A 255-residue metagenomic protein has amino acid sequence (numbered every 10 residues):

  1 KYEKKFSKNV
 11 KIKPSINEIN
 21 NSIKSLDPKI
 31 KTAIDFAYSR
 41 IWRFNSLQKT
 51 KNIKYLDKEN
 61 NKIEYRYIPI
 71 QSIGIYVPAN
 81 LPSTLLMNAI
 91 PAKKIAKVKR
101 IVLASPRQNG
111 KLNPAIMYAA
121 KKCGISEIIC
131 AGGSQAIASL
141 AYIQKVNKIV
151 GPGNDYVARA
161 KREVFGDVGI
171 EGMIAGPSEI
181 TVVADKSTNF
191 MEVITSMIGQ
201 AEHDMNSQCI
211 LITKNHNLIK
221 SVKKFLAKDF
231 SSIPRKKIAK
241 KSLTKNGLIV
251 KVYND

Functional and structural regions predicted by a protein language model:
K1-Q71: N-terminal Rossmann-like NAD(P)+-binding subdomain of aldehyde/semialdehyde dehydrogenases
Y55-Y118: Conserved small-residue-rich beta-alpha loop and adjacent elements that most often cradle the phosphate/pyrophosphate
E64-Y67, P78-N80, N109, I116 (+4 more regions): Structured catalytic cores of enzymes that bind and process phosphorylated ligands/cofactors
N88-P91, M117-A120, V164-D167, S196-A201 (+1 more regions): Short, solvent-exposed amphipathic alpha-helical segments in soluble enzyme and RNA/protein-processing domains
S105-Q108, G133, N154-D155, K186-T188 (+2 more regions): Short, ordered loop/turn segments at secondary-structure junctions
G124-Q208: Conserved NAD(P)+-binding/catalytic subdomain of aldehyde/semialdehyde dehydrogenases
M205-D255: NAD(P)-dependent aldehyde/semialdehyde dehydrogenase
